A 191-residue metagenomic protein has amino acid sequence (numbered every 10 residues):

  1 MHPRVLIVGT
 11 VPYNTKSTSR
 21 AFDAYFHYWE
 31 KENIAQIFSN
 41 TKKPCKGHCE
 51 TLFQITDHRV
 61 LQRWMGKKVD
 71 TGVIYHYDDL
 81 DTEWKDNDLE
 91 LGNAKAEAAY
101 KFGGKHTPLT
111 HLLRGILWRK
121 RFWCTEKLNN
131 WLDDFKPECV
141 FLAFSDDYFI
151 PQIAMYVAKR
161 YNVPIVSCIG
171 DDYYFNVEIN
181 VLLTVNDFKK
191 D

Functional and structural regions predicted by a protein language model:
M1-K85: N-terminal subdomain of nucleotide-sugar transferases
V8, I37, L142-A143, C168: Short hydrophobic segments within beta-strands
A21-Y25, Q152-V157: A short acidic, amphipathic alpha-helical/loop segment
T51-T56, A158-R160, L182-D187: Short, hinge-like loop/turn segments at secondary-structure boundaries
Y77-C139, K190: Conserved nucleotide-sugar donor-binding subdomain of glycosyltransferases
R121, P151, F175-D191: Nucleotide-sugar donor phosphate/pyrophosphate-binding loop at the beta->alpha transition of glycosyltransferases
L128-I150, P164-V166: Short N-terminal targeting/anchoring amphipathic segment
A158-N176: Active-site proximal beta-strand in glycosyltransferases
